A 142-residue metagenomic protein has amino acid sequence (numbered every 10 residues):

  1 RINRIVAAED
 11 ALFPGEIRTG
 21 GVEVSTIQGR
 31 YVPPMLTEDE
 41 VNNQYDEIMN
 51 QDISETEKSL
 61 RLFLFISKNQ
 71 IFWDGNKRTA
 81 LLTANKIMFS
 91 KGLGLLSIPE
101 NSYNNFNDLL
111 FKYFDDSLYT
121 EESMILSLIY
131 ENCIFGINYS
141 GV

Functional and structural regions predicted by a protein language model:
R1-V142: FIC/Doc superfamily catalytic core
